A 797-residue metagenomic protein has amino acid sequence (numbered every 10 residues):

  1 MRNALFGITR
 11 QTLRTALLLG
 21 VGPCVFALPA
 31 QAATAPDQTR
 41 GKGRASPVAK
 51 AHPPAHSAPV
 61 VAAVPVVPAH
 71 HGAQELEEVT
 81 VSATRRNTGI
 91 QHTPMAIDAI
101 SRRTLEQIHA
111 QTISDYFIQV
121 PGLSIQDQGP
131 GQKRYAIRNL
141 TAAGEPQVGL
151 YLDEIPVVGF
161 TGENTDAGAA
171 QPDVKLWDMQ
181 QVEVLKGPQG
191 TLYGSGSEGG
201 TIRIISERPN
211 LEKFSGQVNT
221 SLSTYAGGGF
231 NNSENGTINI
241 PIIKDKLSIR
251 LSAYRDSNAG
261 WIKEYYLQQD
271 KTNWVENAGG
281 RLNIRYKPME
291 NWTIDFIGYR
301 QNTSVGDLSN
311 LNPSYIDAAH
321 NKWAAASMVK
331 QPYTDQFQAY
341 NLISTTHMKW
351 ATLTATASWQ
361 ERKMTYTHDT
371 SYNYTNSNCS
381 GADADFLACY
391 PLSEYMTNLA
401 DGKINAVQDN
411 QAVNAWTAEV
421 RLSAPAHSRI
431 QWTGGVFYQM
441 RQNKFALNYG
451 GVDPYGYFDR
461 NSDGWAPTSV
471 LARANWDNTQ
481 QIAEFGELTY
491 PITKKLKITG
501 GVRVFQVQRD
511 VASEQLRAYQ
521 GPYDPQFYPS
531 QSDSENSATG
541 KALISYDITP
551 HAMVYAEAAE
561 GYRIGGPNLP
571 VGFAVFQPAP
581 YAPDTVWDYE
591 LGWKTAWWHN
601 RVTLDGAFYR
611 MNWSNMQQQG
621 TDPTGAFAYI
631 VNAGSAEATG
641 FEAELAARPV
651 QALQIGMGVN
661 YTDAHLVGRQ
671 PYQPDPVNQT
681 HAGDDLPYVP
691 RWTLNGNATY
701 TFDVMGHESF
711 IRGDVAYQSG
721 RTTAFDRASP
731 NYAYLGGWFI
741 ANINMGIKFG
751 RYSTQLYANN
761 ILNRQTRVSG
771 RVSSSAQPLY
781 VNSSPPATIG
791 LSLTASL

Functional and structural regions predicted by a protein language model:
M1-I108, S114-V120, N239, E290 (+2 more regions): N-terminal Sec signal peptide and the immediately downstream disordered periplasmic leader that contains the TonB box
S82, S114-P156, Q180: Extracytoplasmic beta-strand/coil segments of soluble accessory domains associated with Gram-negative outer-membrane
I113-Y116, R134-A136, V148-D153, A169-P172 (+2 more regions): N-terminal periplasmic accessory domains that precede and gate Gram-negative outer-membrane beta-barrel machines
I155-K186, S206, G236: Short acidic/polar hinge/loop motifs at secondary-structure boundaries that mediate gating or recognition
S215-Q217, A226-G306, Q336-A339, A412-N414 (+6 more regions): Transmembrane beta-barrel wall of Gram-negative outer-membrane proteins
N235, I343-T370, D547, M553-R563 (+4 more regions): Membrane-embedded beta-barrel scaffold of Gram-negative outer-membrane proteins
K495-I498, R610-N612, V631-F725, S792-S796: Gram-negative outer-membrane beta-barrel transporters
V715-D726, G746-L797: C-terminal beta-signal and adjacent terminal beta-strands/loops of Gram-negative outer-membrane beta-barrel proteins
